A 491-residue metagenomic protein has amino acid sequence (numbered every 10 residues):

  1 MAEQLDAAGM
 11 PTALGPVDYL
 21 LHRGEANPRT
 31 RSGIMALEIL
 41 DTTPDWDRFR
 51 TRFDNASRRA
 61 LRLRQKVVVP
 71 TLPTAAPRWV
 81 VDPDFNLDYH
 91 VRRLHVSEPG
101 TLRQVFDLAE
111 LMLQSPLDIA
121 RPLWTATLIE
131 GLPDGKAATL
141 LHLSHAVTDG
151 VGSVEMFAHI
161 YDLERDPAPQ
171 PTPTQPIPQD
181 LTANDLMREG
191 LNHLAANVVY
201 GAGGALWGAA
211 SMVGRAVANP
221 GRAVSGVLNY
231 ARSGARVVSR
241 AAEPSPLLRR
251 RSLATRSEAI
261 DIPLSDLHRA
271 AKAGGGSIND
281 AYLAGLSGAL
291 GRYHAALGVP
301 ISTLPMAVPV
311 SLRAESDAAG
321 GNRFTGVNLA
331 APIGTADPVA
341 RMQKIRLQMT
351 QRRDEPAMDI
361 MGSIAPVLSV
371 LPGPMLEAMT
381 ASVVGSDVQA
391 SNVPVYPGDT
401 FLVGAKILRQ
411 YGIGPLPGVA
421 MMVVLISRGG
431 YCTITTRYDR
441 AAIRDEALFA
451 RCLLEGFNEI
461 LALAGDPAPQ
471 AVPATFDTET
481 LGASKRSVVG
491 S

Functional and structural regions predicted by a protein language model:
M1-V17, A26-P28, G33-V419, V423-L454 (+1 more regions): Soluble acyl-CoA-dependent acyltransferase catalytic core bearing the H(X)4D motif
Y19-L21: Accessory regions of macromolecular translocation/handling assemblies
